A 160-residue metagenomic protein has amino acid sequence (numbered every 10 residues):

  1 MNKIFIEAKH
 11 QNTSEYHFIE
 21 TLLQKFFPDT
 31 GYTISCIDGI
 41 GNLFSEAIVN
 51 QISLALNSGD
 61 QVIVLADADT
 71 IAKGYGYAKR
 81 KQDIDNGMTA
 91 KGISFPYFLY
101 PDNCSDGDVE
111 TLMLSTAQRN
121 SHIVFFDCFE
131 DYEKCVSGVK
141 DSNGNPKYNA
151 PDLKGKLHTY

Functional and structural regions predicted by a protein language model:
M1-E15, I19: N-terminal beta1-alpha1 ligand-phosphate binding loop
A8-Q11, G39, D67-D69: An acidic- and aromatic-residue-enriched active-site/binding cleft used to recognize and process polar
H17-S35, E46-Y160: C-terminal accessory helical subdomains adjacent to catalytic cores in phosphodiester- and nucleotide-handling enzymes
G39-S45: Conserved helicase/translocase motor-coupling segment
